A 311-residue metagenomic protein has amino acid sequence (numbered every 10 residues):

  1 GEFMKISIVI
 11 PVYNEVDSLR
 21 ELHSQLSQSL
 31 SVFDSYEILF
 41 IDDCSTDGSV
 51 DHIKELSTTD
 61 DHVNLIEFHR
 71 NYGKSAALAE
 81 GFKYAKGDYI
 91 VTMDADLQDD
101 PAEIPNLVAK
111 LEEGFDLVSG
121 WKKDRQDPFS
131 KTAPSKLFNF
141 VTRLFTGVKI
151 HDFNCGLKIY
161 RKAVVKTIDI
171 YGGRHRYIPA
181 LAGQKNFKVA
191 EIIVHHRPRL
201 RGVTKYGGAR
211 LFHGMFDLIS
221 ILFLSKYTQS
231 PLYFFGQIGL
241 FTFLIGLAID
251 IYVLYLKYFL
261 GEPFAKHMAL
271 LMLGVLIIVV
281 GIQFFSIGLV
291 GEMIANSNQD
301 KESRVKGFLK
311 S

Functional and structural regions predicted by a protein language model:
F3, G173, Y177-S311: Hydrophobic helical membrane-anchoring modules
K5-S7, E37: Cell-envelope/extracellular polymer assembly enzymes that use nucleotide-activated donors
E15-S29: Short, well-formed alpha-helical segments that are part of the catalytic scaffolds of diverse glycosyltransferases
D17-E21, D47-L56: Acidic helix N-cap motif at the loop->helix transition within catalytic regions of sugar-transfer enzymes
H23, S27, D34-S45, I66-E67: Short beta-strand/loop segment that forms part of the nucleotide-sugar
D42-D51, L97-Q98: A conserved acidic beta->alpha catalytic loop
I66-R70, K74-Y84, Y89, Q98-Q184 (+2 more regions): Acceptor/aglycone-binding surface of glycosyltransferases and processive sugar-polymer synthases
